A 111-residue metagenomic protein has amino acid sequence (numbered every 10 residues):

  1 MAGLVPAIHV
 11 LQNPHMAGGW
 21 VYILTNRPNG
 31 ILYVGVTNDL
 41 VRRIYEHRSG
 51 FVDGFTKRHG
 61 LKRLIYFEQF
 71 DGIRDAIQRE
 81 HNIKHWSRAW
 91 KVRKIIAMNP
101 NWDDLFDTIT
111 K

Functional and structural regions predicted by a protein language model:
M1-D53, K57-H81, M98-P100, D104-K111: GIY-YIG nuclease catalytic motif and its immediate N-terminal context
H81-I95: Short arginine-rich
